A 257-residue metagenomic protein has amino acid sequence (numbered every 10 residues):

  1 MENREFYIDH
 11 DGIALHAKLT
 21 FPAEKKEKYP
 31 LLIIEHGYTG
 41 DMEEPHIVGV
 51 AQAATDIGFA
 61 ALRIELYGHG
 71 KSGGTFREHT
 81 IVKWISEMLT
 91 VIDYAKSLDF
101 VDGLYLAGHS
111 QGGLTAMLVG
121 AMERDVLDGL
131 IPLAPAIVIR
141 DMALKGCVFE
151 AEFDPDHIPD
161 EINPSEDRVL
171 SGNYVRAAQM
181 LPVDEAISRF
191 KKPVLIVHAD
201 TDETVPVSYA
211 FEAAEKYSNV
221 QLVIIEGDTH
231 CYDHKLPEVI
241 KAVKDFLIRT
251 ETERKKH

Functional and structural regions predicted by a protein language model:
M1-K25: N-terminal cap/lid segment of alpha/beta-hydrolase-fold proteins
L15, L114, A121, V126-E212 (+2 more regions): The alpha/beta-hydrolase serine catalytic core
K28-G37: Short beta-strand element of the alpha/beta-hydrolase
T39-A51: The serine-hydrolase catalytic nucleophile loop
E43, G70-D99: Catalytic nucleophile-loop/oxyanion-hole region of alpha/beta-hydrolase and closely related hydrolase-like folds
A51-G73: Conserved alpha/beta-hydrolase
D99-S110: Alpha/beta-hydrolase fold nucleophile elbow
G108-L118: Glycine-rich nucleophile elbow surrounding the catalytic serine of serine-hydrolase chemistry
